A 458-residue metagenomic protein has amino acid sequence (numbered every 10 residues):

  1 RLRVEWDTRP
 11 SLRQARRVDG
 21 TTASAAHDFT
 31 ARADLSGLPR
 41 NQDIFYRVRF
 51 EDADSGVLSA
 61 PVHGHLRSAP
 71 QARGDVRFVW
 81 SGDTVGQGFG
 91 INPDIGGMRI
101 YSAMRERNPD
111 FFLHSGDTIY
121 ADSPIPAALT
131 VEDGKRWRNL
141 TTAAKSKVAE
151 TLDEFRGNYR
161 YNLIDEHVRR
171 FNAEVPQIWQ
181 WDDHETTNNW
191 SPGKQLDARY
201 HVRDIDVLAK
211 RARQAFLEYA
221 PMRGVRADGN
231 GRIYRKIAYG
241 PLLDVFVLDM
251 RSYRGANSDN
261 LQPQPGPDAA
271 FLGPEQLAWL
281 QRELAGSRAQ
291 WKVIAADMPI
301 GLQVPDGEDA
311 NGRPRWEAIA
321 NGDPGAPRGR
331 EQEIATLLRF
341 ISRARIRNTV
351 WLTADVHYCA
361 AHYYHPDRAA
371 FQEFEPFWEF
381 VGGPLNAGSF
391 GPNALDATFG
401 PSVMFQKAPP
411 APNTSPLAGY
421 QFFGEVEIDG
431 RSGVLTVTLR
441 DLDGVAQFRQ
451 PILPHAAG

Functional and structural regions predicted by a protein language model:
R1-G458: Metal-dependent phosphoester/phosphodiester hydrolase catalytic core
